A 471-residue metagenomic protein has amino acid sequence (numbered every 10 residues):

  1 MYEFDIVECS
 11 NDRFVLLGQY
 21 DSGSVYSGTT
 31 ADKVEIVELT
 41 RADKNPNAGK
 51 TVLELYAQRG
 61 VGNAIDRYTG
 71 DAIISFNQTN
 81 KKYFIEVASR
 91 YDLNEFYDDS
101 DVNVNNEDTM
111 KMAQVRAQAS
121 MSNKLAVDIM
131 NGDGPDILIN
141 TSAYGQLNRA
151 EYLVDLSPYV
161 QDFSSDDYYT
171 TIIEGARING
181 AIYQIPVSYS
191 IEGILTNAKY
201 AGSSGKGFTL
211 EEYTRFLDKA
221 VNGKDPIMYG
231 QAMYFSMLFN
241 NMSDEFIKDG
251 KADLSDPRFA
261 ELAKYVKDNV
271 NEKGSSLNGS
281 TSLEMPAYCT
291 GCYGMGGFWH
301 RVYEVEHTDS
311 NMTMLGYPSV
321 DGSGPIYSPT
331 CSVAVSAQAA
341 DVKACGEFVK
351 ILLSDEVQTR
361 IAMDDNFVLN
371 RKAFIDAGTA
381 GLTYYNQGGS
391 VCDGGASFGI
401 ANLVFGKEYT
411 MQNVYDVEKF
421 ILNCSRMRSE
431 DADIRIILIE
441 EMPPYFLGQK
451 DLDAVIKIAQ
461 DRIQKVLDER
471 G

Functional and structural regions predicted by a protein language model:
E8-V25: Short beta-strand elements that form the blades of beta-propeller/WD-repeat-like and other beta-sheet-rich scaffold
C9, G389-I463, L467: C-terminal capping/gating helix-and-loop segments adjacent to ligand/active sites or protein-protein/ligand interfaces
V25, Y200-A201, N222, I351-Y384: Periplasmic-binding protein-like
G49-I65, Y83-R90, I137, Y183: Short, well-ordered beta-strand elements
R90-Y168: Extracytoplasmic "Venus flytrap"/periplasmic binding protein-like
N140-G193, S310-P318: Hinge/lid segment of periplasmic solute-binding proteins
Q161, A176-L277, A337-K343, D451-A454: Helix-loop-helix "hinge/cap" segment bordering the ligand-binding cleft or interdomain interface
K264-E347, R360, K372-F374: Extracytoplasmic/periplasmic substrate-binding proteins
